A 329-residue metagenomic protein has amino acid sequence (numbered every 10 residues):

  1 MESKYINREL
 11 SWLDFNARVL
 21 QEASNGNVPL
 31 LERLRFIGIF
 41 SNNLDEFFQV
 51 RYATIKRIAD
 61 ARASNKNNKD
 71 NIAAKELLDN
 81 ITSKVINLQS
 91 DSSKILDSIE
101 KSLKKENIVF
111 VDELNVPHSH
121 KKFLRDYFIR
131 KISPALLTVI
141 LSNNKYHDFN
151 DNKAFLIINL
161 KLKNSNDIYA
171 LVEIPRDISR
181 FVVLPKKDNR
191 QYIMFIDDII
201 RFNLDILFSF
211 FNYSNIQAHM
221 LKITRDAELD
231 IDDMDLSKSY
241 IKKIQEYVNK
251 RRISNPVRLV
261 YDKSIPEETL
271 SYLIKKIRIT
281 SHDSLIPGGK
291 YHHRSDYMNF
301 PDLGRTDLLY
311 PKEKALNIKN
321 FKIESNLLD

Functional and structural regions predicted by a protein language model:
M1-D329: N-terminal localization/anchoring segments of enzymes in phospholipid and broader phosphate metabolism
